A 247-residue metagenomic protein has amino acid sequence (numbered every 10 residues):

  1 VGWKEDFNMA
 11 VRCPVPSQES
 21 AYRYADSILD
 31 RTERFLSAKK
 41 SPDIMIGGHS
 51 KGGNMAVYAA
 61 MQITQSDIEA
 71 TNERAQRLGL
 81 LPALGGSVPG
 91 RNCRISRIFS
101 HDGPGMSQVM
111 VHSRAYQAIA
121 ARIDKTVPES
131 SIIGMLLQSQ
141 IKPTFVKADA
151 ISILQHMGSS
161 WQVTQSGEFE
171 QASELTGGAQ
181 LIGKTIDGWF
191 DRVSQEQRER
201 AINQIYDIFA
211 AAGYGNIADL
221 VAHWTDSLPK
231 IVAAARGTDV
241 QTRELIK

Functional and structural regions predicted by a protein language model:
V1-D43, M61-K247: Alpha/beta hydrolase fold serine-hydrolase catalytic domain that processes acyl esters and thioesters
G48-G52, A56: Gly/Ala-rich beta-loop-alpha elbow adjacent to hydrolase catalytic centers
